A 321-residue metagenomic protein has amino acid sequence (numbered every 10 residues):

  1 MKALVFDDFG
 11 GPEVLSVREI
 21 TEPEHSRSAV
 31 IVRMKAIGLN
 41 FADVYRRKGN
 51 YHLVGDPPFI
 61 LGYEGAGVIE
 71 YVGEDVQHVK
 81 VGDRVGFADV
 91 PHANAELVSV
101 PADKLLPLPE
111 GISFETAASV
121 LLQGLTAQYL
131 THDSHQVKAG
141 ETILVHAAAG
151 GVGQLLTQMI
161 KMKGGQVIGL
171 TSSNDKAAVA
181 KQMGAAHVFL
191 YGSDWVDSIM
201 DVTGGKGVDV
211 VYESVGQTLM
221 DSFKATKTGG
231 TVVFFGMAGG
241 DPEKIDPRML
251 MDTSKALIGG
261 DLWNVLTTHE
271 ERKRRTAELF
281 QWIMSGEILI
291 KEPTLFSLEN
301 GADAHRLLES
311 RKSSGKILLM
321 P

Functional and structural regions predicted by a protein language model:
T21-G38, N50-H92: Glycine-rich beta-strand-centered segment in the early N-terminal region that forms part of a ligand/cofactor-binding
Y45, Y71, G86-A149: NAD(P)H dinucleotide-binding glycine-rich loop of Rossmann-like/cofactor-binding domains, especially the beta1-alpha1
R84, T142, Q166, G230-T231 (+1 more regions): Short glycine-centered segments of the SAM/dcSAM-binding site in methyltransferase folds
A118-S193, G216: Mid-domain Rossmann-like dinucleotide-binding core that forms the NAD(H)/NADP(H) cofactor-binding site
W195-G205: Short amphipathic alpha-helix with an adjacent loop that forms part of the alpha/beta core around
T218-I288, P321: Glycine-rich phosphate-binding loop and adjacent beta-alpha segment of Rossmann(oid) nucleotide-cofactor-binding
E287-T294, A302-P321: C-terminal capping/lid region of NAD(P)-dependent oxidoreductase domains
